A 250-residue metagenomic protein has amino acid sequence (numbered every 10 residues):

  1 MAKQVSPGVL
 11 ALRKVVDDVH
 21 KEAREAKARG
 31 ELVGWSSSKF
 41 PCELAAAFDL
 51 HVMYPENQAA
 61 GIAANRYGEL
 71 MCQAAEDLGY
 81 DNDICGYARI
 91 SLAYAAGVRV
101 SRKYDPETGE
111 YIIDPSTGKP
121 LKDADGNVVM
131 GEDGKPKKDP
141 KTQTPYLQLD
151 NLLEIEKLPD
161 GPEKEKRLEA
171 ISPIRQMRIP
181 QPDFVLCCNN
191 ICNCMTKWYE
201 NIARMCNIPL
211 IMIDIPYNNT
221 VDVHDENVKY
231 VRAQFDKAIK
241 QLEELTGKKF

Functional and structural regions predicted by a protein language model:
M1-F250: An N-terminal assembly and electron-transfer interface module characteristic of large anaerobic redox and radical
